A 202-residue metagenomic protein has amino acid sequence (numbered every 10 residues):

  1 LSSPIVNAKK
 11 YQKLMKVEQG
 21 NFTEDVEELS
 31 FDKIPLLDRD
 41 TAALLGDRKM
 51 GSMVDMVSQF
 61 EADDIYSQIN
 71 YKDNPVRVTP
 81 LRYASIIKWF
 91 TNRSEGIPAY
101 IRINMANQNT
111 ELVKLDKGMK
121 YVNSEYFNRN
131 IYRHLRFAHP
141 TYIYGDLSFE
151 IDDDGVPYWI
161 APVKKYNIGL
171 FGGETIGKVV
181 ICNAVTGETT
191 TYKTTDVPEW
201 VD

Functional and structural regions predicted by a protein language model:
L1-D202: Soluble extracytoplasmic regions of secretory-pathway and membrane proteins
